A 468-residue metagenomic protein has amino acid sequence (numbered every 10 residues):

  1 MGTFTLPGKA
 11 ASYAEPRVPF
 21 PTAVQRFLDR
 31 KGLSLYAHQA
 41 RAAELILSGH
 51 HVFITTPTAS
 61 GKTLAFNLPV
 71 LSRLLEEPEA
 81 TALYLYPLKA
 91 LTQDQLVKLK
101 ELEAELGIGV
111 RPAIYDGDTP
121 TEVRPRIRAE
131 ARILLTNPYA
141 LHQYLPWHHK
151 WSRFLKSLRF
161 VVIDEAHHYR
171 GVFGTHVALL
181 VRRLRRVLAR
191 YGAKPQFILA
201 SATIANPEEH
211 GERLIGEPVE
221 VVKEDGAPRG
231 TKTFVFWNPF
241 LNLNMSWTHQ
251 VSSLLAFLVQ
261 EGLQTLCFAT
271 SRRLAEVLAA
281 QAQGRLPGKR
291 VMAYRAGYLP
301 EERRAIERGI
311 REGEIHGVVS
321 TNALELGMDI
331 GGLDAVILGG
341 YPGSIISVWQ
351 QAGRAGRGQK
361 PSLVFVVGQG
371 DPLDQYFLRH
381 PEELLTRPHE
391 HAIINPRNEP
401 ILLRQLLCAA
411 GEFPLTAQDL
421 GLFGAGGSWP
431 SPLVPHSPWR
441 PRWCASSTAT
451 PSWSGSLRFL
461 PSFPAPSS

Functional and structural regions predicted by a protein language model:
M1-T63, L68-Y139, P146-A465: Helicase motor core with emphasis on the C-terminal RecA-like subdomain
S468: Short, acidic/hydrophobic/Gly-rich beta-strand patch recurrent on exposed beta strands that often constitutes part
